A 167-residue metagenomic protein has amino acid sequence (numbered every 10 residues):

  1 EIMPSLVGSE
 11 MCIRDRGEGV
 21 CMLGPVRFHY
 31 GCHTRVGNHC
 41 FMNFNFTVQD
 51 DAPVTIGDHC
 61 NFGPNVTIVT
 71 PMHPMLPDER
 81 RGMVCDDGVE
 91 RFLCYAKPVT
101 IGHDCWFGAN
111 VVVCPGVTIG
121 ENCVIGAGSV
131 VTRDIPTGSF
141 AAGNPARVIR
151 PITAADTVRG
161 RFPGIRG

Functional and structural regions predicted by a protein language model:
E1-G8, C12-I13: Single conserved hydrophobic/aromatic residue that forms the stacking wall/gate of nucleotide- or nucleobase-binding
R16: Conserved AdoMet
V20-M22: Extracellular beta-strand-rich, repetitive "passenger/adhesive" scaffolds that bind or process carbohydrates
V26-V36, F41-V117, N144-P145, P151-R161: Flexible, glycine/small-residue-enriched loop-and-beta-strand segment within the central core of proteins
V112-A146, V158: C-terminal/domain-terminus segments
R161-G167: Extended, charged low-complexity segments that frequently continue into or abut oligomerization scaffolds
